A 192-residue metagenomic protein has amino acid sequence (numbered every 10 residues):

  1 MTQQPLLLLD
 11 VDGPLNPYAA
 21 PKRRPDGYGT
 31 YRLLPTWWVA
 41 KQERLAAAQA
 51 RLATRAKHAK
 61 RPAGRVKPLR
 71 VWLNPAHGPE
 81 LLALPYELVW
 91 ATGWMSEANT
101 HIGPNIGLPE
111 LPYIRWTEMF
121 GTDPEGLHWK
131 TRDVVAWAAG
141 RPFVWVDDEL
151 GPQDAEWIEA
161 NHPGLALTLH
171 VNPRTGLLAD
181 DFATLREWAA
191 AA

Functional and structural regions predicted by a protein language model:
T2-F120: Alpha-helical substrate-recognition element adjacent to the catalytic core
A98-A192: C-terminal cap/substrate-recognition subdomain and adjoining C-terminal extension of metal-dependent phosphatase-like
